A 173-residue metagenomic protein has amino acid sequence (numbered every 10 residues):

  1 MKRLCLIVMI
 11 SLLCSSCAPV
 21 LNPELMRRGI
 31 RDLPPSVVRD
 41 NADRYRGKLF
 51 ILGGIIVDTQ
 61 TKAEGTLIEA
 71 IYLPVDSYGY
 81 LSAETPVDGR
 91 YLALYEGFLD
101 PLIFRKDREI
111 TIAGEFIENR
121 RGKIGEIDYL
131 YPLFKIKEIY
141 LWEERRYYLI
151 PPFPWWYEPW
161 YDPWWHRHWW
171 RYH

Functional and structural regions predicted by a protein language model:
M1-C17: Sec-dependent bacterial lipoprotein signal peptides
C17-H173: OB-fold and OB-like single-stranded nucleic-acid-recognition modules and their adjacent interaction interfaces
